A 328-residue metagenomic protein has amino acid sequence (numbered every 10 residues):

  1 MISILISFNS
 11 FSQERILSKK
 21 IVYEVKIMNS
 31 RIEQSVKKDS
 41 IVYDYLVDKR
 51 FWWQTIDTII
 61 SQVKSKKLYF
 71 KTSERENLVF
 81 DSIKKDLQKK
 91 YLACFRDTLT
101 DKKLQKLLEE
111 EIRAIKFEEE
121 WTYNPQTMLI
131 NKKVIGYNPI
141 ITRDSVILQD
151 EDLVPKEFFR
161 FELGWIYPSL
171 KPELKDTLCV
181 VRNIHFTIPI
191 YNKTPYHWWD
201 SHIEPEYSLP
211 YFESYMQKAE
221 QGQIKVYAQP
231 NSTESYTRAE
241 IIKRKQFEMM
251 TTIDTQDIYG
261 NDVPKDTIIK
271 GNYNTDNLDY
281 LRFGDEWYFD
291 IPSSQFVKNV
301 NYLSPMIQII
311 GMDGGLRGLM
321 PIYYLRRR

Functional and structural regions predicted by a protein language model:
M1-S18: Bacterial Sec-dependent N-terminal signal peptides
Q13-Q126, R143-L148, P155-P292, I310 (+1 more regions): A domain-level signal for the mature, folded cores of soluble proteins
L108, M128-K133, N274-D276, S294-N299 (+1 more regions): Extracellular/periplasmic catalytic domains that process cell-envelope and extracellular macromolecules
K133-I166, F296-R328: Compact beta-sheet-dominated globular domain cores
